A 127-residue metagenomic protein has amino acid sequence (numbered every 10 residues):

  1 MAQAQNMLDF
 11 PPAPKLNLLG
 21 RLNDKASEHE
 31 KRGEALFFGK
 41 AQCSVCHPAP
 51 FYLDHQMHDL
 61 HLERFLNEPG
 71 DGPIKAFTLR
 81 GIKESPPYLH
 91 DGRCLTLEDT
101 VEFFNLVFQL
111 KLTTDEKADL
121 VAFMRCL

Functional and structural regions predicted by a protein language model:
M1-L127: Periplasmic c-type cytochrome electron-transfer domains
